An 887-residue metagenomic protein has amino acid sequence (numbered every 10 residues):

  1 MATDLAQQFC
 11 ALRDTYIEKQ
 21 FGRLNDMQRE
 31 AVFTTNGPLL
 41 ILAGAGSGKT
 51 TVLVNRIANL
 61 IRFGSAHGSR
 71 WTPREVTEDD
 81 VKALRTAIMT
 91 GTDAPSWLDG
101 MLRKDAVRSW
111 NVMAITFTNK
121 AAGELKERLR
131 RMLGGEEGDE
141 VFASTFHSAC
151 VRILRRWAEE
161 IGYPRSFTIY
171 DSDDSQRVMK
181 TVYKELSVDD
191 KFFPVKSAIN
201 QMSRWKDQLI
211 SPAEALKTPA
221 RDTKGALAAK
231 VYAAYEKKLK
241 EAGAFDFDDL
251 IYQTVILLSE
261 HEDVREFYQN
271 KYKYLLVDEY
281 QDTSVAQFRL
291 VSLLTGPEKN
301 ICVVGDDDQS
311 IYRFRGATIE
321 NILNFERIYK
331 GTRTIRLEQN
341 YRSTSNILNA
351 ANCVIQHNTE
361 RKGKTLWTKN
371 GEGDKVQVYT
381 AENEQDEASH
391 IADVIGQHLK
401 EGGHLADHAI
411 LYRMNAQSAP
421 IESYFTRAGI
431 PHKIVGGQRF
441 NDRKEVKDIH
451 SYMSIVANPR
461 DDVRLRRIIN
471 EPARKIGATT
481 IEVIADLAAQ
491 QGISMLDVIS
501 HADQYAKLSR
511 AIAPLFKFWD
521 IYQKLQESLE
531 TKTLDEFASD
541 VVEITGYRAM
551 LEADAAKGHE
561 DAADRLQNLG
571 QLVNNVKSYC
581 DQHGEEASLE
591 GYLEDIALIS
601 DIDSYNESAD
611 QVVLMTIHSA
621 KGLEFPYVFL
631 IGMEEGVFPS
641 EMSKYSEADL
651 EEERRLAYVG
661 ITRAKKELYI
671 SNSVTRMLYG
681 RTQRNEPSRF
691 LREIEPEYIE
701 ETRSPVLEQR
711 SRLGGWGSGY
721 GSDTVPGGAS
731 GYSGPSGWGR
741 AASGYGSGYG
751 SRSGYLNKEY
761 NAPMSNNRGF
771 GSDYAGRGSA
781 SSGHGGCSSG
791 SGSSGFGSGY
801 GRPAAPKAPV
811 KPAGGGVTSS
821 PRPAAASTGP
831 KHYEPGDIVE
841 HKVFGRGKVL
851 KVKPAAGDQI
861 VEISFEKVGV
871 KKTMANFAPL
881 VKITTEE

Functional and structural regions predicted by a protein language model:
M1-P164, I169, E266, E320 (+1 more regions): P-loop NTPase Walker
R23, R70, D80, I88-W97 (+5 more regions): Conserved helicase/translocase P-loop NTPase motor core
T35, F117, E137-V141, A158-D249 (+4 more regions): ATP-hydrolysis module of ASCE/P-loop NTPase motor domains, specifically the Walker B Asp-Glu catalytic pair
A45, Y272-T283, Q287, D307-D308 (+3 more regions): Conserved Walker B
S47, Q281-E360, K364-K369, D486-A489 (+1 more regions): Conserved helicase motor core of SF1/SF2 NTP-dependent helicases
T50-L53, G68, T77, L84-R103 (+7 more regions): Helicase P-loop NTPase motor core
K217-R221, H404, S418-I430, R443 (+4 more regions): Conserved helicase C-terminal RecA-like lobe
M633-G869, F877-E887: C-terminal accessory regions
